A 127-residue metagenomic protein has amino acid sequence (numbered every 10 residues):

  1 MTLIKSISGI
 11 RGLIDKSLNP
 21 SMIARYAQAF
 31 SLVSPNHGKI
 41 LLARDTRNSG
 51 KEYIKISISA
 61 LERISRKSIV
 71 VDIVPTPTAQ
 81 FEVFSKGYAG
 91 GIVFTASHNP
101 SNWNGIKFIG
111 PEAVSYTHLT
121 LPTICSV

Functional and structural regions predicted by a protein language model:
M1-I4, P35, V83, S97 (+1 more regions): A residue-level detector for conformationally permissive "hinge/kink" positions
M1-I64: An N-terminal, well-structured beta->alpha segment
G12-K16, T76, F108-P111: Generic structural "secondary-structure junction" signal
N19, P75, S115-Y116: General structural signal for secondary-structure boundaries
I40-W103: N-terminal small/polar loop signature for handling phosphorylated ligands or for N-terminal nucleophile
N99-V114: Acidic/polar active-site rim loop that often engages polyanionic ligands
T117-P122: Conserved small/polar residues in nucleotide/adenosyl-binding loops
